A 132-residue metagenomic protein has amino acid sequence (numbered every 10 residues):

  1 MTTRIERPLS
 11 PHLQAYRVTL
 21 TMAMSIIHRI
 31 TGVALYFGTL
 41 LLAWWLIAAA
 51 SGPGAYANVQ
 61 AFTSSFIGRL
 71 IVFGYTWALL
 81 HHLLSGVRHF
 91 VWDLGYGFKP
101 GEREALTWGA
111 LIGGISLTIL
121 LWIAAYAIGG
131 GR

Functional and structural regions predicted by a protein language model:
M1-R132: Membrane-embedded alpha-helical bundles that constitute the cytochrome b-like, heme-associated redox core of multi-pass
